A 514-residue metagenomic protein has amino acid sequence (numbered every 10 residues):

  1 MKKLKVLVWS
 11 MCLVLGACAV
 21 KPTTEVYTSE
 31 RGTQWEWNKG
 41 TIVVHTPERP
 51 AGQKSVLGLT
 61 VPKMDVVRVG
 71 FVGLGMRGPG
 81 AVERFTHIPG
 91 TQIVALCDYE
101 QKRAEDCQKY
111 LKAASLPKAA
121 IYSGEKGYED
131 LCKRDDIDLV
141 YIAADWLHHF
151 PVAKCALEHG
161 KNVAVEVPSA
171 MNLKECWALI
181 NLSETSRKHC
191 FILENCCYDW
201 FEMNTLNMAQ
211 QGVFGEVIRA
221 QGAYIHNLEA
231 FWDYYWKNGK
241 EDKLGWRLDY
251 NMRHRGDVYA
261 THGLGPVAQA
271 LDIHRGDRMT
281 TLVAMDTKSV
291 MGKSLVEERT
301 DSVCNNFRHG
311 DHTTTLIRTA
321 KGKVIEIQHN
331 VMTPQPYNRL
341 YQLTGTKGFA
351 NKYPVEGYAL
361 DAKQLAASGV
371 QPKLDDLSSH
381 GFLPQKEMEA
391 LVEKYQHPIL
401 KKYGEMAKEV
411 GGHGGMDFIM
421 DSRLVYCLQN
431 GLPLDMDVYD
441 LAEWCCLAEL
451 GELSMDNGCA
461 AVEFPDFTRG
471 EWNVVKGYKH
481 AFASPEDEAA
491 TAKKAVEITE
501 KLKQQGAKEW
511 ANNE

Functional and structural regions predicted by a protein language model:
M1-V8: Bacterial N-terminal signal peptides that target proteins for export
G16-A17: C-terminal motif of bacterial Sec signal peptides marking the signal peptidase cleavage site
V20-A114: N-terminal Rossmann-like dinucleotide-binding module
E25-V43, P47-A51, P79-G80, A268 (+3 more regions): C-terminal helical cap and adjacent loop that interface with cofactors, partners, or active-site loops
G73, S186-F191, C196-F307: Predominantly a Rossmann-like dinucleotide-binding segment in NAD(P)-dependent oxidoreductases
A120-I137: A structured beta-alpha segment of the ubiquitous adenosine-cofactor-binding alpha/beta core
L139, D145-W146, F150-Y198, G212: Beta-strand-loop-alpha-helix segment that lines the small-molecule cofactor/substrate pocket of alpha/beta enzymes
I327-N338: Glycine-rich phosphate/pyrophosphate-binding beta-alpha loops
